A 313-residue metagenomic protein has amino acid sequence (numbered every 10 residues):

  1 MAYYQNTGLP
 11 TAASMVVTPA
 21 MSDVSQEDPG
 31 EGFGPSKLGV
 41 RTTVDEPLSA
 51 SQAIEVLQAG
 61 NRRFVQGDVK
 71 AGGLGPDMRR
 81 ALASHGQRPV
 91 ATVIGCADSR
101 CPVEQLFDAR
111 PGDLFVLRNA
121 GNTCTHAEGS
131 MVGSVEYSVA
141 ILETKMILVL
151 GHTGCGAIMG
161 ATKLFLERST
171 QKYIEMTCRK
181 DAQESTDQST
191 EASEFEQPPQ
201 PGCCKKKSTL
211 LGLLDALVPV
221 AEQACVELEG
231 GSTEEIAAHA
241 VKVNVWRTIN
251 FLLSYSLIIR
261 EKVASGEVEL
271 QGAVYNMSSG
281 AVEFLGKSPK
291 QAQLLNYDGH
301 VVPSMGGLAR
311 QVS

Functional and structural regions predicted by a protein language model:
A2-G86, P111, G121-K145, G156-S313: Divalent-metal-activated hydrolytic enzyme cores
G73-G75, D98, P102: Poly-acidic low-complexity segments
R88-A91, C96: Glycine/small-residue-rich phosphate/adenosyl-binding loop
V90, H152, N276: Acidic active-site catalytic centers that drive phospho-/nucleotidyl reactions and related ester hydrolyses
A91, L114-F115, V268: A broad, low-specificity signal marking well-ordered, structured residues that form hydrophobic/aromatic
G95-R100, A120-T123, H152-C155: Short glycine-enriched loops at secondary-structure junctions
R100-L117: Catalytic core of membrane glycerolipid acyltransferases/transacylases, capturing the structured, soluble-facing
V149: Conserved functional hotspot residues or short segments at active or partner-binding sites across diverse domains
